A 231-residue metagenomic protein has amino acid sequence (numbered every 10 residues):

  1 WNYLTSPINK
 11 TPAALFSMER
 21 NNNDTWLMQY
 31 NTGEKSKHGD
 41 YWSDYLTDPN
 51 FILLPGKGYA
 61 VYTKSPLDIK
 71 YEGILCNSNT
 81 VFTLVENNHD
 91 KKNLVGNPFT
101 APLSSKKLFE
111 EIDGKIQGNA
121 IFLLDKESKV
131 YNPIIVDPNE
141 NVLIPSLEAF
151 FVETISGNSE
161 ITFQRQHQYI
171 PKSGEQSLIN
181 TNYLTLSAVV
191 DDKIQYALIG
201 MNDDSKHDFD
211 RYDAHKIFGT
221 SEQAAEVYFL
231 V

Functional and structural regions predicted by a protein language model:
W1-V231: Compositionally biased Ser/Thr/Gly- and acidic/asparagine-rich, proline-interspersed low-complexity stretches
